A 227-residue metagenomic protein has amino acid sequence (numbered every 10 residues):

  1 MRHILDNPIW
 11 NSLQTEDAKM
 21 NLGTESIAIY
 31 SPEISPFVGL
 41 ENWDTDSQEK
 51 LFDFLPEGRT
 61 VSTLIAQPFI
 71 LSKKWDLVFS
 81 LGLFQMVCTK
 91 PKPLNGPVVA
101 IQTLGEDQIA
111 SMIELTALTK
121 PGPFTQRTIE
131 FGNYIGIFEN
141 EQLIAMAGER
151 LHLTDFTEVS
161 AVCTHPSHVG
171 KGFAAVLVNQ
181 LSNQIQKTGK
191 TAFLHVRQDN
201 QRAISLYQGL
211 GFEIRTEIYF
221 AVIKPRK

Functional and structural regions predicted by a protein language model:
M1-I70: N-terminal charged segments
R2-L5, T89-G122: Short amphipathic alpha-helix that is part of the acyltransferase structural core
S47-L51, G170-I185, I204-G209: Conserved acetyl-CoA-binding loop-helix of GNAT-fold acetyltransferases
T63-P68, F193-I204, F220-K227: Conserved beta-strand-loop-alpha-helix junction that forms the acyl-donor binding cleft
I70-K74, A175, Q198-T216: Conserved active-site alpha-helix within GNAT-family acetyltransferase domains
V78-C88, E213-K227: Conserved catalytic-core motifs of GNAT/GCN5-like acyltransferases
P123-H165: A conserved beta-strand-loop-helix scaffold within acyl/acetyltransferase catalytic domains
A161, H165-V176, Q198-R202: Conserved glycine-rich acetyl-CoA-binding loop
